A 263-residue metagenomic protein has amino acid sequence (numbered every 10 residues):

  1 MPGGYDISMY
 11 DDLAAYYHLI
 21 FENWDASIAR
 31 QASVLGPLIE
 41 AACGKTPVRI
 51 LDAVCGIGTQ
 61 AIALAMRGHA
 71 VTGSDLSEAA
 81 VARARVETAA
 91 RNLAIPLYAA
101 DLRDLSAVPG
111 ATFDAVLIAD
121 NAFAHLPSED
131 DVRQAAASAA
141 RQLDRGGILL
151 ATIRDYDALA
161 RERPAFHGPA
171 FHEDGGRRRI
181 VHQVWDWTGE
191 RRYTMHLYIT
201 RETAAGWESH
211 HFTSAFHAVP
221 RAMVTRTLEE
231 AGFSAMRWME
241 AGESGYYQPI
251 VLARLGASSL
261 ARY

Functional and structural regions predicted by a protein language model:
M1-T46: Conserved class I S-adenosyl-L-methionine
I57-H69: Conserved SAM-binding loop of SAM-dependent methyltransferases across substrates and taxa, primarily the Class I
S77-A79: Conserved SAM/SAH-binding beta-strand->alpha-helix loop
R91-D104: Conserved SAM-binding strand-loop segment of SAM-dependent methyltransferases
A107-A115: A short acidic, Gly/Pro-enriched loop at the edge of an enzyme's catalytic core that lines a small-molecule cofactor
R133-R145: A short glycine-rich, Lys/Arg-flanked "PGG" loop and its adjoining helix->strand segment in the class I
G146-I153: Conserved beta-strand signature within the Rossmann-like core of class I S-adenosyl-L-methionine
I153-M223: SAM-dependent methyltransferase
